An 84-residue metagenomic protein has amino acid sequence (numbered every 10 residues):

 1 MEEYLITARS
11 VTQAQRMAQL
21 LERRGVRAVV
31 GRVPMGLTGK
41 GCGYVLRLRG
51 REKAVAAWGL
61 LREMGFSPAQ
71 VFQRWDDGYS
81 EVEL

Functional and structural regions predicted by a protein language model:
E2-L5, R9-E22, V26-A56: Amphipathic, hydrophobic secondary-structure cores in small proteins
G50-L84: C-terminal structural segments of small proteins and small subunits
